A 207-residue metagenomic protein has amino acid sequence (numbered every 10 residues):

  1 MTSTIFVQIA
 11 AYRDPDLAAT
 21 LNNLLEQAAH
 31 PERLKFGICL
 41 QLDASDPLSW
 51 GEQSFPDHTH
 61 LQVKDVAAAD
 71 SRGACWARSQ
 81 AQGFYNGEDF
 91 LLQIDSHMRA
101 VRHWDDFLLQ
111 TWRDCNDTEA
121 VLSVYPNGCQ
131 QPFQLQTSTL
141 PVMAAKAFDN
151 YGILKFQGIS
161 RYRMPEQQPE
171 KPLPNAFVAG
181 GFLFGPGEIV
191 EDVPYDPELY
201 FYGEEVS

Functional and structural regions predicted by a protein language model:
T2-S207: Catalytic cores of eukaryotic secretory-pathway lumenal/extracellular enzymes that build and remodel glycoconjugates
